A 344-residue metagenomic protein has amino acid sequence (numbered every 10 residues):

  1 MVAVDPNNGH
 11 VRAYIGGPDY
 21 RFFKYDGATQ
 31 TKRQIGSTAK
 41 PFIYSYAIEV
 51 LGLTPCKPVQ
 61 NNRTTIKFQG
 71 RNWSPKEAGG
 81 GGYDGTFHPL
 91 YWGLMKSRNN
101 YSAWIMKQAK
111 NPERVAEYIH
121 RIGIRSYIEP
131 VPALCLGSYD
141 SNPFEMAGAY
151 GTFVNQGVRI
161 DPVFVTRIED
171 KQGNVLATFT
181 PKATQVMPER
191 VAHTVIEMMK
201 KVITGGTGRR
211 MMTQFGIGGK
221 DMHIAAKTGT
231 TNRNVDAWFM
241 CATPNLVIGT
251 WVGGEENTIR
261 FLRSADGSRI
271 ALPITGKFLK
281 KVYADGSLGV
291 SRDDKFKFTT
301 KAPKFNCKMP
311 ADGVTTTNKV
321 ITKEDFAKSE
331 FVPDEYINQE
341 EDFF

Functional and structural regions predicted by a protein language model:
M1-D5, Y14, Y20-Y25, D140-V320 (+2 more regions): A penicillin-recognizing enzyme superfamily signal
M1-P41, L53-K57, E113-I119, V131 (+1 more regions): Periplasmic/cell-envelope proteins involved in peptidoglycan metabolism and beta-lactam response
A3, N7, T31-A39, G85-T86 (+10 more regions): Secondary-structure capping and boundary motifs in well-ordered enzyme cores
N8-G9, K32-N61, G93, A149-F153 (+3 more regions): Active-site SXXK
L53-V115, R159, K171-K201: Conserved catalytic neighborhood of penicillin-recognizing serine enzymes
K57, N62, P132-L134, V163-T166: Extracytoplasmic/periplasmic beta-strand context in beta-sandwich domains, especially the cupredoxin/COX2 CuA-binding
R71-E77, G82, A109-Y150: Mid-domain, small-residue-enriched loop/turn segments at the edges of structured enzyme/sensor domains
K323-D325, E330, F343-F344: Intrinsically disordered, low-complexity regulatory regions
